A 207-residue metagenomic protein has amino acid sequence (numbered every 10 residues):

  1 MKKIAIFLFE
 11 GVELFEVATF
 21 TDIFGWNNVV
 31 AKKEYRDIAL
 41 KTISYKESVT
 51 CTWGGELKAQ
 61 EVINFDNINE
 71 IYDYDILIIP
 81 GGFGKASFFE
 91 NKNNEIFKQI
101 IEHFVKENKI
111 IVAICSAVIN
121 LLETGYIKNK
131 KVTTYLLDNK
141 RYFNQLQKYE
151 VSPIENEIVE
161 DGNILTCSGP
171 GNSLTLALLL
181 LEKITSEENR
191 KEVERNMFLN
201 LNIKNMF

Functional and structural regions predicted by a protein language model:
M1-E107, I119-E123, Q145-E155, I164-T166 (+1 more regions): Extended, subdomain-level signal for the structured scaffold at the beginning of enzyme domains
K106-I111, K128-V132: Short active-site oxyanion
I114-C115: Short, thiol/selenol-centered motifs that function as redox-active sites or metal-ligating centers
I127-I154: A conserved active-site-flanking secondary-structure segment within enzyme catalytic domains
E160: Cytochrome P450 catalytic-domain "roof"
